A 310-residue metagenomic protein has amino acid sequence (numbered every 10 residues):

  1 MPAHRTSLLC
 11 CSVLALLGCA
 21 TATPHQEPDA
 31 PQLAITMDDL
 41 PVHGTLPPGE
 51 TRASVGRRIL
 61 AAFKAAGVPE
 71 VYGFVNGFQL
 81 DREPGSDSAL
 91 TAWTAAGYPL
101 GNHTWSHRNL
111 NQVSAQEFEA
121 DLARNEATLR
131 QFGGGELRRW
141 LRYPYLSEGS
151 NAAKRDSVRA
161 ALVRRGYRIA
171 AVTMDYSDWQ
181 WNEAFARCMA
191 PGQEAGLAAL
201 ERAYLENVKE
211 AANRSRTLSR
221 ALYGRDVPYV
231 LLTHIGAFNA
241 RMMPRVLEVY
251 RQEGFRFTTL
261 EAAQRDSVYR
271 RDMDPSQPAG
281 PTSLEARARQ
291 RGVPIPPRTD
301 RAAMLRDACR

Functional and structural regions predicted by a protein language model:
M1-C10: Bacterial N-terminal signal peptides that target proteins for export
H25-L146, L231, V249, M273: Active-site beta->alpha N-cap acidic-glycine motif
E27, A65-G67, A171, R225 (+1 more regions): C-terminal domain-boundary segment and adjacent tail
L80-G85, W105-G254: Catalytic domains of cell-wall/extracellular-matrix polysaccharide-remodeling enzymes, centered on de-N-acetylation
P99-N102, T128-G133, Q193-A211, P281-A308: Short, basic, helix/turn surface patches
